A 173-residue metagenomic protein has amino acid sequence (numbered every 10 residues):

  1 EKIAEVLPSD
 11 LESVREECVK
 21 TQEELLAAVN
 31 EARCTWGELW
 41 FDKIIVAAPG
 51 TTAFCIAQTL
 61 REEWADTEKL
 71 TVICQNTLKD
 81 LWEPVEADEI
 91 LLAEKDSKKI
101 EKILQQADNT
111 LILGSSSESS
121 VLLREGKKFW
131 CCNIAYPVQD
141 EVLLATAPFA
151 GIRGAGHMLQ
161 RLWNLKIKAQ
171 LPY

Functional and structural regions predicted by a protein language model:
E1-Y173: An N-terminal assembly and electron-transfer interface module characteristic of large anaerobic redox and radical
